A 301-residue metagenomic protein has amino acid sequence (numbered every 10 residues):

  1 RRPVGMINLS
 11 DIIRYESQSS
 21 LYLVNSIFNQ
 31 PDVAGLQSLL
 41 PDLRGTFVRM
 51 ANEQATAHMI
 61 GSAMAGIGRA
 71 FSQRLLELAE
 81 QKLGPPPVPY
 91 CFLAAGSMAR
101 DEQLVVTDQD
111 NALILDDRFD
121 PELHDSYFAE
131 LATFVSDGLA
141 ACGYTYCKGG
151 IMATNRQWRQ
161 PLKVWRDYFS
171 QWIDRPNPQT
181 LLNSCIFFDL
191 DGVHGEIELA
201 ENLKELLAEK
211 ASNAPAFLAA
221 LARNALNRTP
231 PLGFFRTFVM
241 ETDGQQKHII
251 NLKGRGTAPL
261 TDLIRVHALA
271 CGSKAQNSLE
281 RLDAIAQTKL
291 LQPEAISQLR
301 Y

Functional and structural regions predicted by a protein language model:
R2-M50: Tandem CBS (Bateman) regulatory domains
D42-A51, A57, A65-R74, G84-P89 (+2 more regions): Conserved catalytic core of two-metal-ion nucleotidyltransferases
G68, G84-R100, V106: … and, occasionally, acidic/histidine-rich disordered N-termini of signaling adaptors
E77-Q81, D117: Conserved helix-loop functional segments at active or binding sites
V88-P89, E198-L199, K204-Y301: Conserved nucleotidyltransferase catalytic core and NTase-mimicking acidic/glycine-rich helix/loop elements in nucleic
C91, R100-S126: Catalytic metal-binding acidic patch
L93-A95, A112-D116, C142, C147-G149: Generic beta-strand/beta-sheet core signal
L113, T133, D137, T257-R265: Feature representing long, continuous alpha-helical segments
